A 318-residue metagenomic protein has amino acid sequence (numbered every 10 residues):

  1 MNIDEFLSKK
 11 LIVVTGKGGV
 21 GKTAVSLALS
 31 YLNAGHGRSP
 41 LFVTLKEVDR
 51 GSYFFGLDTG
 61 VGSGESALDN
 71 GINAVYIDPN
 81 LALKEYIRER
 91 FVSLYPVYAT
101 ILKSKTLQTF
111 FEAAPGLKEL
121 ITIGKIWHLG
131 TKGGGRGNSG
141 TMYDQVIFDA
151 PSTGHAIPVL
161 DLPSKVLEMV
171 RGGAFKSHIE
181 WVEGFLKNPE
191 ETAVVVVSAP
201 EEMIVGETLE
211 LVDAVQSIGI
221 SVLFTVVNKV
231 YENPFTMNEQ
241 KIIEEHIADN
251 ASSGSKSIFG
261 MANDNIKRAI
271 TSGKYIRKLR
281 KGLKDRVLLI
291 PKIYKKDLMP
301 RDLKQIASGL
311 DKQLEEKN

Functional and structural regions predicted by a protein language model:
I3-K9: Phosphate-binding P-loop
D4, A24-A28, G35-H36, L41 (+4 more regions): Conserved catalytic-core segment of NTP-binding enzymes
K17: P-loop (Walker A) phosphate-binding loop of NTP-binding proteins
G21: Conserved glycine(s) of the Walker
L32-K103: N-terminal phosphate/diphosphate-binding loop that engages ATP/GTP or pyrophosphate donors across diverse enzyme folds
I87-G130: ATP-hydrolysis module of ASCE/P-loop NTPase motor domains, specifically the Walker B Asp-Glu catalytic pair
G282-N318: NTP-binding/hydrolysis catalytic cores, primarily Walker-type P-loop NTPases
